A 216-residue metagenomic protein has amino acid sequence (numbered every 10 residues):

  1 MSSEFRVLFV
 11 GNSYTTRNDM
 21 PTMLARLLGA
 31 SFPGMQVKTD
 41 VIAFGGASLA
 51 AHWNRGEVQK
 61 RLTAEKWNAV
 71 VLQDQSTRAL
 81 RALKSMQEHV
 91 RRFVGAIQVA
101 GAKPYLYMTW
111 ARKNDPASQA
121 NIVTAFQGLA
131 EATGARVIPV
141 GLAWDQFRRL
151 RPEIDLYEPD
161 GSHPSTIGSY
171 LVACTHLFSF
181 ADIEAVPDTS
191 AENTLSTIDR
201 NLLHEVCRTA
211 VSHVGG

Functional and structural regions predicted by a protein language model:
M1-E4, G216: Basic/polar N-terminal segments that are highly enriched at the extreme N-terminus, encompassing both cleavable
S2, F32-G34, V99, A132: Short, well-ordered coil/turn elements that cap or connect secondary structure elements
F5-F9, Y14-E88: Conserved SGNH/GDSL esterase-like catalytic core that processes O-acyl groups on lipids and polysaccharides
L27, R61, Q146-F147, V206-V214: Residues that form generic nucleotide/phosphate-binding pockets
E57, N121, A125, I198 (+1 more regions): Exposed alpha-helical structural elements
Q59-T166, Y170, C174, F178-S179 (+1 more regions): Alpha-helical cap/lid subdomain in secreted, periplasmic, or secretory-pathway luminal O-acyl-processing enzymes
H163, C174-G216: Conserved catalytic region of serine esterases and O-acyltransferases that act on ester linkages in lipids
